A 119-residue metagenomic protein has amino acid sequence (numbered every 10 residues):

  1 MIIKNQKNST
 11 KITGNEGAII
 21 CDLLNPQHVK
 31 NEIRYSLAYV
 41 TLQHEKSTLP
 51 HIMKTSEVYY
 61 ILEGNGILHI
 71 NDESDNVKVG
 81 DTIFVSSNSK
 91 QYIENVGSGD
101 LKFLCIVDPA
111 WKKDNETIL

Functional and structural regions predicted by a protein language model:
M1-R34, I118-L119: A short, N-terminal "cap"/entry segment at the start of jelly-roll beta-barrel domains of the cupin/DSBH fold
D22-P26, A38-M53: Conserved short histidine dyad/triad with adjacent acidic residue
N31-E32, S47-M53, E94-V96, N115-E116: Short histidine-centered beta-strand/loop micro-motifs that create catalytic or ligand/metal-coordination sites
S47-L49, I67, I83, S87-I93: Histidine-centered metal-chelating micro-motifs
K54-G66: Glycine- and acidic-residue-biased ligand/ion/polar-headgroup-sensing regions
D72-S87: Short acidic-glycine-tyrosine-enriched beta hairpin
S87-K112: Ligand-binding loop in jelly-roll beta-barrel domains
W111-L119: Acidic/histidine-enriched, glycine/proline-rich intrinsically disordered or flexible terminal extensions
